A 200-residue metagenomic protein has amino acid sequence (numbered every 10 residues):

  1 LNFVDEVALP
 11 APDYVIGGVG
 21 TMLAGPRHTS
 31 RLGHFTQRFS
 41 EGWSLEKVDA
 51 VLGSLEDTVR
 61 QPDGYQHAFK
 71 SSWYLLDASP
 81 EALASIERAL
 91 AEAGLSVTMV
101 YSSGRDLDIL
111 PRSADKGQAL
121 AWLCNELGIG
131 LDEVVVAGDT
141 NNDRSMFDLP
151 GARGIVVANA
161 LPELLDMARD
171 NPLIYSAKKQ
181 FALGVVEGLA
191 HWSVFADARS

Functional and structural regions predicted by a protein language model:
L1-P62, N159: Active-site phosphate-binding/coordination module
N2, P80-E81, P162-L165: Short, charged/polar "capping" segments at the starts of alpha-helices and the immediately preceding loops
P10-D13, R31-H34, S79, K116-G117 (+1 more regions): Short, hinge-like loop/turn segments at secondary-structure boundaries
D13-Y14, T98, R153-G154: Structural motif
G18, G64, V100-S102, V157 (+1 more regions): Conserved beta-strand termini and adjacent loop/short-helix elements that scaffold enzyme active sites in alpha/beta
M22-A24, Q66-A68, D106-D108, Q180-V186: A short acidic, often aromatic-flanked loop/helix-cap motif at beta-alpha or helix-coil junctions that lines enzyme
E46-P150: Conserved acidic, metal-coordinating active-site core of Asp-based, Mg2+-dependent phosphoryl-transfer enzymes
L110, G117-S200: Mg2+-dependent phosphoryl-transfer enzymes with acidic/Ser/Thr/Gly-rich catalytic loops
